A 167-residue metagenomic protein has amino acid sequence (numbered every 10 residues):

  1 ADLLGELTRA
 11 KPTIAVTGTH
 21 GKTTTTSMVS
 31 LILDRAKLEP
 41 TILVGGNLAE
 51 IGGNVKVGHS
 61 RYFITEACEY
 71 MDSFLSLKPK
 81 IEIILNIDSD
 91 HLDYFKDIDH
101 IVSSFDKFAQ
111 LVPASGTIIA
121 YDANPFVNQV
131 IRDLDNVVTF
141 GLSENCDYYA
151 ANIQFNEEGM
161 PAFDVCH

Functional and structural regions predicted by a protein language model:
D2-D122, F126-N136: Phosphate-binding loop of NTP-binding sites
F95-V102, R132-H167: Adenine nucleotide phosphate-binding catalytic loops in nucleotide-utilizing enzymes
